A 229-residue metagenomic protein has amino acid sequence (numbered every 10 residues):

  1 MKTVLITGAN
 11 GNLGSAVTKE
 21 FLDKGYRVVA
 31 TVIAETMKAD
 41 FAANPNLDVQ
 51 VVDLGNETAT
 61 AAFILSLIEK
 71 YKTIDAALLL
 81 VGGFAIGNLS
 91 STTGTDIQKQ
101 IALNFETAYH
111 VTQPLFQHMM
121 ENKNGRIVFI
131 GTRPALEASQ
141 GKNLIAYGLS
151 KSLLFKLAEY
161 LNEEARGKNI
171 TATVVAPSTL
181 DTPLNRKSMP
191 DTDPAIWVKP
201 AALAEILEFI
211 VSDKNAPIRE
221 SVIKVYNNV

Functional and structural regions predicted by a protein language model:
N10, G14-T18: N-terminal Rossmann NAD(P)H-binding glycine-rich loop of SDR-like oxidoreductase domains
A43-T58: Rossmann-fold cofactor-recognition segment
T73-I74, M119-T132, G167-T171, S221: Active-site loop of short-chain dehydrogenase/reductase
L78-G87: Conserved NAD(P)H cofactor-binding loop of Rossmann-fold oxidoreductase domains
N88-S90, D96-I101: Substrate-binding pocket helix/loop in short-chain dehydrogenase/reductase
R126-R166: Catalytic loop of short-chain dehydrogenase/reductase
G167-I170, V174-V175, T182, D191-V229: C-terminal helical subdomain
